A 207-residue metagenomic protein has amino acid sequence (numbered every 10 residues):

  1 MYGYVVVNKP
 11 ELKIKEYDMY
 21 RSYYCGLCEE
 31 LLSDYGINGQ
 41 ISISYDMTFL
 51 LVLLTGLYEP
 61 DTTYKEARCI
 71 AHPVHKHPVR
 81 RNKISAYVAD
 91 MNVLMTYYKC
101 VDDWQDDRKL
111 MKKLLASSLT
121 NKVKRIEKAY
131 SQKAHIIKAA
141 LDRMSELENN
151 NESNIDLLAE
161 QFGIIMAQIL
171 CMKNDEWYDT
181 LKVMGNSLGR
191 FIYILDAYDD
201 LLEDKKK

Functional and structural regions predicted by a protein language model:
M1-V183, R190, I194-K206: Acidic catalytic motifs of isoprenoid enzymes
